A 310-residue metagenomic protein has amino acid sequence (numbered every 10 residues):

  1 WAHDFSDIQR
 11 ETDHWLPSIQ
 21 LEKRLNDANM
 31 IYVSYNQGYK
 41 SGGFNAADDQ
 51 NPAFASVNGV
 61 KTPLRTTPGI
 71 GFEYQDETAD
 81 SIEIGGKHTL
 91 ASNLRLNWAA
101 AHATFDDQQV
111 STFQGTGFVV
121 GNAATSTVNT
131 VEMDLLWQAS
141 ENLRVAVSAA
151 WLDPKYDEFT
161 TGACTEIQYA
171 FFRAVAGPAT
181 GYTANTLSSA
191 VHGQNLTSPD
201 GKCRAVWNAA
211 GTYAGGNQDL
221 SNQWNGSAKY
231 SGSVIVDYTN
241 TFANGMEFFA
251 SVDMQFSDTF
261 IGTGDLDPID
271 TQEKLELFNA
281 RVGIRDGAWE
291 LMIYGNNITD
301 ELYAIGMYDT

Functional and structural regions predicted by a protein language model:
W1, F44-Q50, Q108-T116, L152 (+3 more regions): Outer-membrane beta-barrel translocator domains and adjoining extracellular loop/strand segments of Gram-negative
W1-I8, P68-F72, S81, T116-N122 (+5 more regions): Extracellular loop and loop/strand-boundary signature of outer-membrane beta-barrel proteins
W1-N29, V60-L64, G69: Signature of Gram-negative outer-membrane beta-barrel scaffolds
D13, L21-L25, Q37, D76 (+6 more regions): Residue-level signature of outer-membrane beta-barrel architecture
W15-I19, I70, D80-I84, N129-M133 (+3 more regions): Hydrophobic, lipid-facing positions within transmembrane beta-strands of outer-membrane proteins
M30-N36, V57-T160: Membrane-embedded beta-barrel scaffold of Gram-negative outer-membrane proteins
R95-T104, G121-G264: Gram-negative outer-membrane beta-barrel transporters
V145, P154, Q255-D265, I269 (+1 more regions): C-terminal beta-signal and adjacent terminal beta-strands/loops of Gram-negative outer-membrane beta-barrel proteins
